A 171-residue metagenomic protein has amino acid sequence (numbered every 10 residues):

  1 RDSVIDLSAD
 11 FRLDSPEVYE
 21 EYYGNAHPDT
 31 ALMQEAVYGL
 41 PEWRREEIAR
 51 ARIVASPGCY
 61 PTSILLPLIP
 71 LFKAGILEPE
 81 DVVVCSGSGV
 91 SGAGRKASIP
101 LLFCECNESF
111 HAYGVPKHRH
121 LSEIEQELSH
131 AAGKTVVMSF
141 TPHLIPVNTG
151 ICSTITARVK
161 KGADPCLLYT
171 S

Functional and structural regions predicted by a protein language model:
R1-V115, G133: N-terminal Rossmann-like NAD(P) cofactor-binding subdomain of oxidoreductases, focused on the glycine-rich
V84-G87, S139-T141, T154-T156: Short, conserved beta-strand edge motifs with alternating hydrophobic and charged residues
G89-S91, I145-V147, G162: Short, catalytically relevant binding-site loops at active-site mouths
H111-A112, C152-K161: Short, well-ordered beta-strand elements within core beta-sheets of diverse protein domains
H120-F140, N148: Oxyanion-binding "anion nests"
H143-S153: Helical "substrate-binding/catalytic lid" subdomain of Rossmann-like NAD(P)-dependent dehydrogenases/reductases
Y169-T170: Conserved small/polar residues in nucleotide/adenosyl-binding loops
